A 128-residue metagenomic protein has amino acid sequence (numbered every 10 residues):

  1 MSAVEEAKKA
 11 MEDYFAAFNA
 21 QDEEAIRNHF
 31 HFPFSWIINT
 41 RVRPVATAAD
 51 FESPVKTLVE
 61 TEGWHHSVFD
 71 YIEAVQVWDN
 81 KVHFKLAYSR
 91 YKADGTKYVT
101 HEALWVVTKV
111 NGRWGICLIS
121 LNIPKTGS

Functional and structural regions predicted by a protein language model:
M1-W36, A48-A49, G127-S128: Short, low-complexity N-terminal intrinsically disordered segments enriched in polar/charged residues
F30, Y88-R90, S120-N122: Short beta-strand segments enriched in hydrophobic/aromatic residues within well-folded beta-rich domains
S35-A46, V59-E60: A short gly/proline-enriched turn/hairpin at secondary-structure junctions
R41-V42, G95, G112: Detector for glycine-centered tight turns/loop "hinges" at secondary-structure junctions
A49-T96: Surface-exposed, charged secondary-structure patches
T100-S128: Short beta-strand edge/turn micro-motifs at domain boundaries
